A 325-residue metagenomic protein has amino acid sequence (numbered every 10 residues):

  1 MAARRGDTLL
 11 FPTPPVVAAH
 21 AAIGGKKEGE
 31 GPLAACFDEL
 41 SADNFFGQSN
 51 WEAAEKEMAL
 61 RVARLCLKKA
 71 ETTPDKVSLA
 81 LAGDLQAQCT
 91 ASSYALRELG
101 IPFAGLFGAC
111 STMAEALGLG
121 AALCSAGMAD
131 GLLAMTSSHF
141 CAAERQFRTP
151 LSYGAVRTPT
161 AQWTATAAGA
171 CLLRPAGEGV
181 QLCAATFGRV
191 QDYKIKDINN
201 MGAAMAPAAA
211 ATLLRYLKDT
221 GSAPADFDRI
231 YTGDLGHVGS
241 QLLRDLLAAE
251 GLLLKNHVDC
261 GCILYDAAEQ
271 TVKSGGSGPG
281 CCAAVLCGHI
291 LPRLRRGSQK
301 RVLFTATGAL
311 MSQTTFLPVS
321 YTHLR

Functional and structural regions predicted by a protein language model:
M1-L81, L85-A91, A208-A225, V238-L247 (+4 more regions): Conserved active-site "lid/cap" helical segment
A18, A82-G83, L132-S138, V302-T307: Short beta-strand segments
A42-G47, S93-L106, R148-V156, V190-I195 (+1 more regions): Glycine/charged-rich beta-loop-alpha catalytic/anionic-binding loops adjacent to active sites
S49-M58, S78-A122, Q162-W163, A167-A170 (+1 more regions): Active-site-proximal gating segment of KS-fold condensing enzymes and close homologs
F107-A134, C171-L173, S277-S298: Active-site-proximal alpha-helical scaffold in enzymes
R145-G169, G188-R215: Active-site glycine-rich loop that binds ribose-phosphate moieties when present
L173-G179: Channel- or pocket-lining gating/hinge segments that regulate access to a cavity or pore
T322-H323: Conserved small/polar residues in nucleotide/adenosyl-binding loops
